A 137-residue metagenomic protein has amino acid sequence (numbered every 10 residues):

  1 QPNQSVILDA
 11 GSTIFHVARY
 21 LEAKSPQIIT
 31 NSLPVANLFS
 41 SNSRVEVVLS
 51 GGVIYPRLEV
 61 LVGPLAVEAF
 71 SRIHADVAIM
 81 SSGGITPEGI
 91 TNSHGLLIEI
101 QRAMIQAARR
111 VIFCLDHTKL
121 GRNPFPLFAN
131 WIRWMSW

Functional and structural regions predicted by a protein language model:
Q1-S12, A18-A23, Q27, S40-R44: HTH-adjacent hinge/linker in prokaryotic transcriptional regulators
T30: Residues on the solvent-exposed faces and adjacent turns of beta-rich solenoids used to engage binding targets
L33-S136: Conserved phosphate- and dinucleotide-binding cores of soluble alpha/beta proteins, encompassing both enzyme active
